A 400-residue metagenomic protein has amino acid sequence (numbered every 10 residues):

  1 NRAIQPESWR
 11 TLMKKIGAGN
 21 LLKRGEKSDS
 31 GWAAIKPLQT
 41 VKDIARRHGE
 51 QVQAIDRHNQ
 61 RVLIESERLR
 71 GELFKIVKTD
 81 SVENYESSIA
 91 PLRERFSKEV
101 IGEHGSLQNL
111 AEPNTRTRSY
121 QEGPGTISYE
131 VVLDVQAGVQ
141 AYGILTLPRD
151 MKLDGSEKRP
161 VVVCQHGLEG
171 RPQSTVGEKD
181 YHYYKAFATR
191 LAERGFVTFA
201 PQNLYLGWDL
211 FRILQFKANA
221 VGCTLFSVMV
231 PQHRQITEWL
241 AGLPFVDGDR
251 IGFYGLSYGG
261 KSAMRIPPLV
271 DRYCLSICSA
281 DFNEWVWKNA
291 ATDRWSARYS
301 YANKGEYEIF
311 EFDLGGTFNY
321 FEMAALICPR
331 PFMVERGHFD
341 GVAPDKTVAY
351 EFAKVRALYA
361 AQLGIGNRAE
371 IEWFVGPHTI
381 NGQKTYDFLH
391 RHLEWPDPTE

Functional and structural regions predicted by a protein language model:
N1-Q140, R149-M151, G155-E157, Y320-E322 (+1 more regions): Alpha/beta-hydrolase-fold serine-hydrolase catalytic core, especially in secreted/extracellular enzymes
Q136-A137, H166-R171, S257: Active-site glycine-rich loops that stabilize anionic/oxyanionic intermediates across multiple enzyme folds
K152-G242, N289-R294: Cap/lid segment of the alpha/beta-hydrolase catalytic domain
Q202, Y254, S279-A280, E335: Alpha/beta-hydrolase-fold catalytic nucleophile elbow
V228, L275-M323, P329, V342-F352 (+1 more regions): Mobile cap/lid helix-loop segments that gate and shape the active-site cleft of serine hydrolases
F245-S257: Alpha/beta-hydrolase fold nucleophile elbow
G255-P267: Glycine-rich nucleophile elbow surrounding the catalytic serine of serine-hydrolase chemistry
P268-C274: Conserved hydrolase catalytic core segment
